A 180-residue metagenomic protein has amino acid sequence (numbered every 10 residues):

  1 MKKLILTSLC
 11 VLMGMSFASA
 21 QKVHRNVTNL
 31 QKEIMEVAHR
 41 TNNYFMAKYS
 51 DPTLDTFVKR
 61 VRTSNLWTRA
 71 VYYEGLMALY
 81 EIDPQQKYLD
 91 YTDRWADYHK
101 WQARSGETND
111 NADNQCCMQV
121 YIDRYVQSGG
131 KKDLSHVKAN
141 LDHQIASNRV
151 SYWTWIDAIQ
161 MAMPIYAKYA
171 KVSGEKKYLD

Functional and structural regions predicted by a protein language model:
M1-V23: Bacterial Sec-dependent N-terminal signal peptides
Q21-R94, Q127-A139: Low-complexity, Ser/Thr/Pro/Gly-enriched N-terminal "stalk/linker" regions
Y49-P52, D83, H99, A103 (+3 more regions): Alpha-helical junction/boundary sensor with strong preference for TPR arrays
R62, R104-T108, V150-Y152: Flexible helix-coil transition and linker loops at the boundaries of alpha-helical arrays
N65-Y80, D110-Y125, W155-K171: Well-ordered alpha-helical segments within folded domains of soluble proteins
D83-I122: Mid-chain, structured segments of secreted extracytoplasmic proteins
K131-Y166: Asp-box/WD-like beta-propeller blade repeats and closely related beta-sheet repeat scaffolds
K176-D180: Loop-centered beta-sheet repeat module
